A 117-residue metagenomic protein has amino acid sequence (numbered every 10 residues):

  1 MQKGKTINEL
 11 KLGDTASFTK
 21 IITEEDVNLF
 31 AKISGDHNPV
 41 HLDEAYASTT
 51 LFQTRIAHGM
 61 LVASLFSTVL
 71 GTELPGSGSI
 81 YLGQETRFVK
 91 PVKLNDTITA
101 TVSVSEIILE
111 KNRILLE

Functional and structural regions predicted by a protein language model:
M1-G83: Hot-dog-fold acyl-thioester-processing enzymes
L82-E117: Hydrophobic beta-sheet segments that form the core/acyl-binding groove of ACP/CoA-dependent acyl-chain-processing
